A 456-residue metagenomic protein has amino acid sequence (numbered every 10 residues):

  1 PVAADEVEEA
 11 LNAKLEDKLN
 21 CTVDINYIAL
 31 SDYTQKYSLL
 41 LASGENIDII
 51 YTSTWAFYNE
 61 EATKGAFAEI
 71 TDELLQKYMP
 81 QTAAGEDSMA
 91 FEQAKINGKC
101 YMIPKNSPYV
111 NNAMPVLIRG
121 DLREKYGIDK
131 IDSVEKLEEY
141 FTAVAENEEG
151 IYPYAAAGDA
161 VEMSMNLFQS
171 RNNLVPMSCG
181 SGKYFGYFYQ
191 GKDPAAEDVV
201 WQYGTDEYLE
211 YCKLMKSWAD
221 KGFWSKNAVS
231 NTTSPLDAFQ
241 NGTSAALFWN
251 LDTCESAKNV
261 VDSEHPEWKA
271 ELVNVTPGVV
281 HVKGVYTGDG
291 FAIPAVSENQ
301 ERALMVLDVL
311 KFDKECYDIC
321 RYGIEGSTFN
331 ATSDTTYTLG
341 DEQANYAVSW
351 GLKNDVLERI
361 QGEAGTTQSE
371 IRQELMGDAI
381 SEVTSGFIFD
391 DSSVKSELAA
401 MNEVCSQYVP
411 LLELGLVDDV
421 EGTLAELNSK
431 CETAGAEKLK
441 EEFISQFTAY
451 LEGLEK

Functional and structural regions predicted by a protein language model:
P1-K456: Extracytoplasmic/secretory soluble proteins
